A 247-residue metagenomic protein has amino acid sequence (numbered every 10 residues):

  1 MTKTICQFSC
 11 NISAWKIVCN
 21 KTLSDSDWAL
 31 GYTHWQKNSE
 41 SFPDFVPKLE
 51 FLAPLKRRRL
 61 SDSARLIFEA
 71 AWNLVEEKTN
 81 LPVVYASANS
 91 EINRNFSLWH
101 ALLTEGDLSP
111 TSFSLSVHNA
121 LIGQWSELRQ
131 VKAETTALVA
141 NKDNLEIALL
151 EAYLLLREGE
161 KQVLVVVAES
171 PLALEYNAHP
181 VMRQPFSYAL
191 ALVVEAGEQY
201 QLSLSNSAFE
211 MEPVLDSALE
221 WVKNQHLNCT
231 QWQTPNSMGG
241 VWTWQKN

Functional and structural regions predicted by a protein language model:
M1-A137, A168-N247: Conserved "HGTGT" condensation-loop signature of ketosynthase/thiolase-family condensing enzymes that catalyze
F68-A71, V139-K161: Active-site-proximal alpha-helical scaffold in enzymes
K78-N80, E160-V163: Short, high-confidence coil segments that cap the C-terminus of an alpha-helix and link into the following beta-strand
